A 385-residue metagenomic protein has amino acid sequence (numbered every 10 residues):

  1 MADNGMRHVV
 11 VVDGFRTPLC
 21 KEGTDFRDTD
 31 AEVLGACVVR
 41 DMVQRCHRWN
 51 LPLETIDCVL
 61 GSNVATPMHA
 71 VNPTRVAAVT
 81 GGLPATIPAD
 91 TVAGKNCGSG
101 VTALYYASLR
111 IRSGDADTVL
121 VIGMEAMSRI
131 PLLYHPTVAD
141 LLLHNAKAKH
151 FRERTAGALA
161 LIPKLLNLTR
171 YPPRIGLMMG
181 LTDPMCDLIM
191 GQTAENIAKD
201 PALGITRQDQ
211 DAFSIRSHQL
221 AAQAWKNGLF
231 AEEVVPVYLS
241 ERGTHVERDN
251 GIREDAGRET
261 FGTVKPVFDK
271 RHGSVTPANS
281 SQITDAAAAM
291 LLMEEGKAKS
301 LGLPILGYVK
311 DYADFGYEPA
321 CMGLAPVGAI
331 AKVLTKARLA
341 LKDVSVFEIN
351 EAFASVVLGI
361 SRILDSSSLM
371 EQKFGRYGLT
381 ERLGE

Functional and structural regions predicted by a protein language model:
A2-H69, P73-G81, A89-V92, Q192-T206 (+5 more regions): Conserved active-site "lid/cap" helical segment
R7, R16-T17, D28-R40, R48-W49 (+4 more regions): N-terminal extracellular/periplasmic Venus flytrap/periplasmic-binding protein-like
P18-D25, C58-G61, I87-A103, A198-R207 (+6 more regions): Cysteine-centered functional microenvironments
T29, N63-V119, R129, M185-I189 (+2 more regions): Conserved catalytic cysteine-centered active-site region of acyl-thioester-dependent Claisen-condensing enzymes
P67-P73, T244-V246, G251-I252, P319-P326 (+2 more regions): Short glycine/threonine-rich loop-to-helix capping motif typified by GTGT followed within a few residues by an Asp-Pro
G94-E125, L133, A198-L229, A289-G296 (+1 more regions): Active-site-proximal alpha-helical scaffold in enzymes
T118-I197: Flexible glycine-/small-residue-enriched beta->alpha junction loops that bind anionic phosphate/pyrophosphate groups
M293-D343: Glycine- and Gly-Pro-enriched alpha-helical subdomains that act as flexible, kink-prone "lid/hinge" or packing modules
